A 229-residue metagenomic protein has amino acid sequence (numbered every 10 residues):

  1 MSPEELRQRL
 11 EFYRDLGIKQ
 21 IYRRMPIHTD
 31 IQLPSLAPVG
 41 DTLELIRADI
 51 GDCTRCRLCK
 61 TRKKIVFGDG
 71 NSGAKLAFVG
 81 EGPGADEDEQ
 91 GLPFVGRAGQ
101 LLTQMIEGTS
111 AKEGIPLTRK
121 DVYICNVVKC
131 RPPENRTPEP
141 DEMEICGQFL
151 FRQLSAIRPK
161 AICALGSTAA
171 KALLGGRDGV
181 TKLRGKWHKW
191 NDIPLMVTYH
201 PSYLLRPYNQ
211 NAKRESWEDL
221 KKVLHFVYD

Functional and structural regions predicted by a protein language model:
M1-L6: Intrinsically disordered, low-complexity regulatory segments in eukaryotic proteins
R7-Q8, F12-D229: A polyanion-binding, active-site-adjacent surface
